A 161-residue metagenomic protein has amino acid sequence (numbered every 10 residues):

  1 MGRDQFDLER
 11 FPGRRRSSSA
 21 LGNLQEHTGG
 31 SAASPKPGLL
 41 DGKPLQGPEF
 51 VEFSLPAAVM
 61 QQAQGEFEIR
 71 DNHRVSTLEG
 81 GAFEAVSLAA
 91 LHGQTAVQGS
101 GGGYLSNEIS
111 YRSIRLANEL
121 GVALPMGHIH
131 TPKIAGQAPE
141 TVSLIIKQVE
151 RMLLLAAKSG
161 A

Functional and structural regions predicted by a protein language model:
M1-G2, P132: Catalytic metal-binding/acid-base residues of hydrolase active sites
G2-G102: Mid-sequence, gly/pro-rich, charge-dense loop/helix-turn segments that line enzyme active sites
L88-G160: Active-site-adjacent mobile loop/cap segments within catalytic or ligand-binding domains
